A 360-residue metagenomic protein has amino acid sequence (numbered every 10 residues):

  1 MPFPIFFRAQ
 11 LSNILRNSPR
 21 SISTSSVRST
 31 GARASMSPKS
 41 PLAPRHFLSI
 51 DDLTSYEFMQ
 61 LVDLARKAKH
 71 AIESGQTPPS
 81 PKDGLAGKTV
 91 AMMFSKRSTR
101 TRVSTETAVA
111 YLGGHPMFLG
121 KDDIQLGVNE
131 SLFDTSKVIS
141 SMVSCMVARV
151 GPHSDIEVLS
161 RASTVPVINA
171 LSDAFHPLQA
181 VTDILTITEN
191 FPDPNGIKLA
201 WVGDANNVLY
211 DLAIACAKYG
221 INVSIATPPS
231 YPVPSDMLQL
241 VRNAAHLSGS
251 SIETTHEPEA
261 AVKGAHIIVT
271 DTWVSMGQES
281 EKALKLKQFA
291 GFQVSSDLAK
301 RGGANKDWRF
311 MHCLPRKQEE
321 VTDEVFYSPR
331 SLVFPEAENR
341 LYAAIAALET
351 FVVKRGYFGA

Functional and structural regions predicted by a protein language model:
M1-S37: N-terminal mitochondrial targeting presequence
V27-V103, T107, F175: Positively charged, low-complexity intrinsically disordered leader regions
T89-M142: Active-site cofactor/substrate anionic-group-binding motifs, chiefly glycine- and Lys/Arg-rich phosphate-binding loops
S95-T107, E189-T270: Glycine-rich phosphate/diphosphate-binding loop of Rossmann-like nucleotide-binding domains
S136-I139, S144-A215, H312: Anion-binding alpha/beta catalytic cores of soluble intermediary-metabolism enzymes, centered on
N243-E324: Rossmann-like adenosine-cofactor binding region
N305-R309, C313-A360: Adenosine-phosphate binding glycine-rich loop
